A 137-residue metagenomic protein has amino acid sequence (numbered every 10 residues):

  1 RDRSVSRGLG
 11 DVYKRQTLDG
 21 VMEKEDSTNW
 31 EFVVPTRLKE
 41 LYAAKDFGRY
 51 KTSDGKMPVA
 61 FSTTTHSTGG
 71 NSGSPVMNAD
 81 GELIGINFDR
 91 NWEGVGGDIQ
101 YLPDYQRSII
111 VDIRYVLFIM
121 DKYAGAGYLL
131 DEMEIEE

Functional and structural regions predicted by a protein language model:
R1-R3, P58, S62-S67: Short, well-ordered junction/capping motifs at the entry into regular secondary structure
R1-Y13: Single conserved hydrophobic/aromatic residue that forms the stacking wall/gate of nucleotide- or nucleobase-binding
D11-A60: Beta-strand/loop subdomains of soluble extracytoplasmic proteins
T36, E82-I84, R114-F118: Feature representing long, continuous alpha-helical segments
T63, S67-S72, I99-R107: Alpha-helix capping and helix-loop boundary segments enriched in small/acidic/polar residues
S67-N87: Catalytic nucleophile loop of clan PA
E93-E137: C-terminal cap/linker of serine protease catalytic domains
